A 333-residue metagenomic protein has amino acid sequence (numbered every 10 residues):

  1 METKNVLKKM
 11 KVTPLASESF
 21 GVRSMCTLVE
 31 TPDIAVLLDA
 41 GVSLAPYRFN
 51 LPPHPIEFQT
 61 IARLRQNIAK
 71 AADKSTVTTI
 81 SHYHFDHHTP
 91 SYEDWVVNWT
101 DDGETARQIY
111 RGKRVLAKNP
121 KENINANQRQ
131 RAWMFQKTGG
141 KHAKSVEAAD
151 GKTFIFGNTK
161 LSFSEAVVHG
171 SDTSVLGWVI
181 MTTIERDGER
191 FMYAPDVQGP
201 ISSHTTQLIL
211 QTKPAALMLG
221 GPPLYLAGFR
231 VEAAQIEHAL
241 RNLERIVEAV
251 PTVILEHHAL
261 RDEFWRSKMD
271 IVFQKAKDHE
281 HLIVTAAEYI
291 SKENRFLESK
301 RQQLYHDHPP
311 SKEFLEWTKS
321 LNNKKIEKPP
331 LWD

Functional and structural regions predicted by a protein language model:
E2-D73, N127-H204, L297, L304-D333: Core dinuclear metal-dependent hydrolase active-site scaffold
L28, L51-P53, E93-V96, Q130-R131 (+3 more regions): Short, glycine/charged-enriched secondary-structure capping and boundary segments
L37-G41, S75-D86, L116-N119, M192-V197 (+3 more regions): Active-site neighborhood of phospho(di)ester-bond hydrolases with catalytic His/Asp-centered motifs
Y47-R48, L226-E232, N294-R295: Short, charged, surface-exposed secondary-structure boundary motifs
P52-R111, L210-M218, Y225-L226: Active-site metal-binding motif and surrounding structural segment of the metallo-beta-lactamase
S91-K113, K137-G140, K268-A287: Short, electropositive alpha-helical surface patch
H169-T212, L217-K277: Internal alpha/beta domain cores that form substrate/cofactor-binding pockets in large enzymes and binding proteins
Q235-D333: Binuclear metal-ion centers of metallo-dependent hydrolases, dominated by the metallo-beta-lactamase
